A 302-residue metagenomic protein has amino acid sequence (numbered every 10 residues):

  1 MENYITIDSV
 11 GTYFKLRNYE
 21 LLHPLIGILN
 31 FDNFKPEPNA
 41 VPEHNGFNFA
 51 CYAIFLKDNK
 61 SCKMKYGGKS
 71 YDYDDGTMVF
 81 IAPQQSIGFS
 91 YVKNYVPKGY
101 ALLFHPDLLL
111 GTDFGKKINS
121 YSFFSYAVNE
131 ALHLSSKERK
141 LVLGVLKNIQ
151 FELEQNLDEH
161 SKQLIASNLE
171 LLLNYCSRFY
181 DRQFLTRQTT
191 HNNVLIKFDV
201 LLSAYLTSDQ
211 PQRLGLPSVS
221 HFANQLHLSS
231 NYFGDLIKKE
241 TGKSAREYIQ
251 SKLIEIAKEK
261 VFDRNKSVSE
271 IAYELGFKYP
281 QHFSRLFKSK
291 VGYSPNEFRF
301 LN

Functional and structural regions predicted by a protein language model:
M1-K65, K69-Y71: Generic protein-terminus/edge-of-domain signal
G68-F80: Short acidic-glycine-tyrosine-enriched beta hairpin
G76, F233, H282-F283, F287: Short hydrophobic/aromatic patch on the recognition helix
V92-Q155: A hydrophobic/aromatic-rich effector-binding and dimerization subdomain of bacterial HTH-type transcriptional regulators
K140-T189, N193-S203: An amphipathic alpha-helical interaction segment
A166, Q188-L226, E247-K266: A short, Lys/Arg-enriched amphipathic alpha-helix from helix-turn-helix/homeodomain DNA-binding modules
K239-K278, F300-N302: Terminal helix-turn-helix DNA-binding modules in bacterial transcription factors
S284-N302: …primarily DNA-binding HTH/wHTH and HhH modules…
